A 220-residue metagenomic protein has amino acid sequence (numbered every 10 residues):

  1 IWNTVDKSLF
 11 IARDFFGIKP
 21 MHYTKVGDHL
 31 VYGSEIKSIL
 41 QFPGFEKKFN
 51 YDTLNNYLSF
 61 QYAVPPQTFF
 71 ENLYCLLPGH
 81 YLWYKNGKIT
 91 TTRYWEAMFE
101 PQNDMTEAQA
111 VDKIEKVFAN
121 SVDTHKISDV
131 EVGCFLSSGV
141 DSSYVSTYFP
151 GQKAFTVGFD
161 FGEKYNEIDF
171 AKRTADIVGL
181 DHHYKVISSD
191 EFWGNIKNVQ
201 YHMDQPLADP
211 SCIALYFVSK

Functional and structural regions predicted by a protein language model:
I1-D204, L215, S219: Cysteine-centered catalytic environments shared across enzyme families
D209: Substrate-binding/specificity loop regions of serine endopeptidase catalytic domains, predominantly subtilases
